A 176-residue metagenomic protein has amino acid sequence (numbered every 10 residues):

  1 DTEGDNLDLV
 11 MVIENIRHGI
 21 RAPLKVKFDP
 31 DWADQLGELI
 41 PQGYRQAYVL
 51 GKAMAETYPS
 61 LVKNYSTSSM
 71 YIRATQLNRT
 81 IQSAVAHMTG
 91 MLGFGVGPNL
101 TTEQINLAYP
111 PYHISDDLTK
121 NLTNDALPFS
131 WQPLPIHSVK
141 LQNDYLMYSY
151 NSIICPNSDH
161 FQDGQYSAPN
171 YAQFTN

Functional and structural regions predicted by a protein language model:
D1-N176: Long, internal stretches of domain cores in catalytic or enzyme-like folds, emphasizing the mature domain core
